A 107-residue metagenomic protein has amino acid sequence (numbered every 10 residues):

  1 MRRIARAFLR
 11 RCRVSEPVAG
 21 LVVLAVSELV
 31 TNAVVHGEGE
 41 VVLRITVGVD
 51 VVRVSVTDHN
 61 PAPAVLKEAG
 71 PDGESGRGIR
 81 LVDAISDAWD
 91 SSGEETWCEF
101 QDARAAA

Functional and structural regions predicted by a protein language model:
R2-R3, D83: Generic alpha-helical structural signal
R3-S27: Conserved short strand/loop->alpha-helix "switch" segment adjacent to the catalytic nucleotide/phosphoryl-transfer site
V34-A107: Conserved beta-strand-loop-beta-strand hairpin that lines the nucleotide-binding pocket of ATP/GTP-utilizing enzymes
